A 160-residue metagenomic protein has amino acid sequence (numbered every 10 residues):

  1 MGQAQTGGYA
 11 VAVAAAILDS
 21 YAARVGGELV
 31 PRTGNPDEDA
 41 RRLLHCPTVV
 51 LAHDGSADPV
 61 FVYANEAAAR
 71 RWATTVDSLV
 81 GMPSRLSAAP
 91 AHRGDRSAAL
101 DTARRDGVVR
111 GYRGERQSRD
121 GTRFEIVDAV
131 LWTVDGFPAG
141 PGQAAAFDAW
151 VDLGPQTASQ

Functional and structural regions predicted by a protein language model:
M1-A40: Terminal domain-start segments
Q5, Y9, E38, L44-Q160: Sensory/regulatory domains in signal-transduction proteins
